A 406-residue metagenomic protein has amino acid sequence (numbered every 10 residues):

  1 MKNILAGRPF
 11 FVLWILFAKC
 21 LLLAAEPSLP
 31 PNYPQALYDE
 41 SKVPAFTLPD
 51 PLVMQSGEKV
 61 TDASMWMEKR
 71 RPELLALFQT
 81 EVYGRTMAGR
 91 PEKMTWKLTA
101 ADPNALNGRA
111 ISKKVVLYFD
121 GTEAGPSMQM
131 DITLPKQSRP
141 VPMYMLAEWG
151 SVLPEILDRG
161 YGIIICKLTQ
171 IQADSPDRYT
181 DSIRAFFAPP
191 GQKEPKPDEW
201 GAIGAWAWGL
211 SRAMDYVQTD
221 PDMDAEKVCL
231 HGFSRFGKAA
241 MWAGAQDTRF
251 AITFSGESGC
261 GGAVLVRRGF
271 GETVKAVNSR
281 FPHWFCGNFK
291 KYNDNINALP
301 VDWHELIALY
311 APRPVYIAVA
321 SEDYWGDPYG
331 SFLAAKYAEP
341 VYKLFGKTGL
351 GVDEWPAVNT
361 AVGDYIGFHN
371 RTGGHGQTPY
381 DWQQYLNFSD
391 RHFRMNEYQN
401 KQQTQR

Functional and structural regions predicted by a protein language model:
F10-L21: Bacterial N-terminal signal peptides
A24-R85, Y398-R406: N-terminal pre-domain segments of enzymes
G84-V141: N-terminal cap/lid segment of alpha/beta-hydrolase-fold proteins
R139-A225, G259-R268: Cap/lid segment of the alpha/beta-hydrolase catalytic domain
R212-T273, R280, F289, N295-I296: Primarily recognizes the serine-hydrolase "nucleophile elbow" in alpha/beta-hydrolase and SGNH/GDSL folds
S255-L306, S331-V352: Mobile cap/lid helix-loop segments that gate and shape the active-site cleft of serine hydrolases
A311-P328, R371-G373: Conserved strand-to-loop "acid loop" that flanks and positions the catalytic carboxylate
A335-R406: C-terminal catalytic histidine-bearing segment of alpha/beta-hydrolase fold enzymes
